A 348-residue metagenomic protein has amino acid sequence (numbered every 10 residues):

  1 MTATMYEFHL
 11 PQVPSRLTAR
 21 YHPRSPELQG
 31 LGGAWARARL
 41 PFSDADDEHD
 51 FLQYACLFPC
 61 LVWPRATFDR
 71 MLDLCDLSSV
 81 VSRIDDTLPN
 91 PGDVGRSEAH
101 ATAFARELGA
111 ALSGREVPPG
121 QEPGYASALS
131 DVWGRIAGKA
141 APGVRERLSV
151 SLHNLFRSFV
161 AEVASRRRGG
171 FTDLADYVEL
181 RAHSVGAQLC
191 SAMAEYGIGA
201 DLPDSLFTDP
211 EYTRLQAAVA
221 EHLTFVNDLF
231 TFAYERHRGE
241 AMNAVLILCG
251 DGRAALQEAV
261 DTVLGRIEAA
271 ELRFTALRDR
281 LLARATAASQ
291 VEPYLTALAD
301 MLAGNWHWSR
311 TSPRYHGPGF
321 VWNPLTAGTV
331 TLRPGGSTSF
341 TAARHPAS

Functional and structural regions predicted by a protein language model:
M1-S348: Alpha-helical, largely C-terminal catalytic domains that coordinate divalent metal ions via clustered Asp/Glu/His
